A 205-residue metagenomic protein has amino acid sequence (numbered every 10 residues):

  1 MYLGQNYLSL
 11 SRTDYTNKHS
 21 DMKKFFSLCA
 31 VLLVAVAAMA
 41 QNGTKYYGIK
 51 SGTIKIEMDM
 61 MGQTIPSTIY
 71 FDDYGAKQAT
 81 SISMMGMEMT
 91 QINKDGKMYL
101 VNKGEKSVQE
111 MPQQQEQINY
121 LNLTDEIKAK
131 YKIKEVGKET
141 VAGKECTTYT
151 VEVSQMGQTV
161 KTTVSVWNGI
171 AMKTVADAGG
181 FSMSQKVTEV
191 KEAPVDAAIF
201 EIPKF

Functional and structural regions predicted by a protein language model:
M1-G43: Bacterial Sec-dependent N-terminal signal peptides
N42-F205: Extended soluble regions of mature proteins
